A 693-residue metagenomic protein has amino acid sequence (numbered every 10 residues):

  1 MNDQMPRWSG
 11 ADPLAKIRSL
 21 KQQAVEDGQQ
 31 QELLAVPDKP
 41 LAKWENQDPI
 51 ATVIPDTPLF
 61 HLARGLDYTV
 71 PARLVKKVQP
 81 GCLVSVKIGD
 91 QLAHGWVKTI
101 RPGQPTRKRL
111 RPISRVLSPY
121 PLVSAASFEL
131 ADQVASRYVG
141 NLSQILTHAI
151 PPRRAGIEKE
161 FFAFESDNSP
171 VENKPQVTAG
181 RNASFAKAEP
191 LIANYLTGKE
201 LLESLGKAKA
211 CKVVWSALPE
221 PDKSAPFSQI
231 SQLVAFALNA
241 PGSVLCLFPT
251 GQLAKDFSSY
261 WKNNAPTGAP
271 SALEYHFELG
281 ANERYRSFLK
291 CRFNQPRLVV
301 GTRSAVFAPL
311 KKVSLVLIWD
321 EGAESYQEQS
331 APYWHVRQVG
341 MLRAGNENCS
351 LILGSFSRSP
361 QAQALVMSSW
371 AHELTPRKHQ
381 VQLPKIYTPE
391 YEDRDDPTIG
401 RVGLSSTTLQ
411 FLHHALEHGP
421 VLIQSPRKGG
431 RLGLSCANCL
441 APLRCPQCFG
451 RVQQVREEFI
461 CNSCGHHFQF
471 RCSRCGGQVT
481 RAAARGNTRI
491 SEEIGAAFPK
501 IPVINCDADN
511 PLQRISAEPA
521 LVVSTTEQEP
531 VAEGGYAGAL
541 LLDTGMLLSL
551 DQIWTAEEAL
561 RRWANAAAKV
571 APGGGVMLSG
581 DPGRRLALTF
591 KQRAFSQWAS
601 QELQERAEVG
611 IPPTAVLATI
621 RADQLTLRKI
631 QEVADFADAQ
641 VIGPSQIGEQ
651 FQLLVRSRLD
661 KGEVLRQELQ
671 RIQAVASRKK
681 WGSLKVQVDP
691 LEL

Functional and structural regions predicted by a protein language model:
M1-Y387, D393-I399, Q410, H414-L416 (+9 more regions): Accessory, non-ATPase domains that flank or precede helicase/AAA+ motor cores in DNA-metabolism machines
D256-S259, R481-D509, L625-A634: Short, charged N-terminal beta->alpha structural module
Y260, N264, E274-V299, A497-S524 (+1 more regions): Conserved motor-coupling elements within RecA-like helicase/translocase cores
G403-F498: Cys/His-rich short segments
I504-N505, A639-Q646, G682-V688: Short beta-strand elements
D543-A571: Conserved RecA-like P-loop NTPase helicase motor core
G583-L617: C-terminal accessory region of SF2 helicases/translocases
R593-S596, A622-G643: Short amphipathic alpha-helix segments
